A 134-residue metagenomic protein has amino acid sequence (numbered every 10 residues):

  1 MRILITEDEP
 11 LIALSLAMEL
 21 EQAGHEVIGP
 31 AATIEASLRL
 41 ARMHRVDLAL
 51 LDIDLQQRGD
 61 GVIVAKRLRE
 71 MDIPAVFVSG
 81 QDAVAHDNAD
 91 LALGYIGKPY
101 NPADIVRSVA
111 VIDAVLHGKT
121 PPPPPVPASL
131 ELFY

Functional and structural regions predicted by a protein language model:
E7: Conserved acidic carboxylate
P10-G29: Two-component/phosphorelay signaling modules centered on CheY-like receiver
P30-L48: Acidic, metal-coordinating helix/loop segments flanking the phosphotransfer/catalytic sites of two-component signaling
D52-R69: Conserved phosphotransfer microenvironments
V76-V78: Hydrophobic/aromatic residues positioned on beta-strands within the core alpha/beta folds
K98: A Lys-centered signature of the CheY-like receiver
N101-V106: Conserved two-component signaling phosphotransfer/partner-docking surface
L116-Y134: CheY-like receiver
